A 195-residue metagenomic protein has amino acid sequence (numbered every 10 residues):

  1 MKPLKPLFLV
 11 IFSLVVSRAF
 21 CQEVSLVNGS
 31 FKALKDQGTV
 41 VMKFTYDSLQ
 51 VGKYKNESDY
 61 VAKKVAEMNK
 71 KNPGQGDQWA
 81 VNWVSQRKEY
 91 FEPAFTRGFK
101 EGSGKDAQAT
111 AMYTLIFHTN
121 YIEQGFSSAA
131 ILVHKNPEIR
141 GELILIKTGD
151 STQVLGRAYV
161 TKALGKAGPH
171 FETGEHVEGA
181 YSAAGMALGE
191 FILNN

Functional and structural regions predicted by a protein language model:
M1-L26, N195: Bacterial Sec-dependent N-terminal signal peptides
C21-E89, P93, E190-N195: A structural "domain/chain start" motif
Q22-F44, R140, I144-Y159, L164-G165 (+2 more regions): Terminal targeting/leader modules
V24-S25, G102-V154, L164-F171: Surface-exposed short loop/turn segments
T45-L49, T119-Q124, Y159-K162: Generic short beta-strand segments
K70-S85, D150-N194: Short secondary-structure boundary motifs at beta->alpha junctions and helix caps
T96, K100-G104, G189-N194: Sec-exported extracytoplasmic/periplasmic mature domains
